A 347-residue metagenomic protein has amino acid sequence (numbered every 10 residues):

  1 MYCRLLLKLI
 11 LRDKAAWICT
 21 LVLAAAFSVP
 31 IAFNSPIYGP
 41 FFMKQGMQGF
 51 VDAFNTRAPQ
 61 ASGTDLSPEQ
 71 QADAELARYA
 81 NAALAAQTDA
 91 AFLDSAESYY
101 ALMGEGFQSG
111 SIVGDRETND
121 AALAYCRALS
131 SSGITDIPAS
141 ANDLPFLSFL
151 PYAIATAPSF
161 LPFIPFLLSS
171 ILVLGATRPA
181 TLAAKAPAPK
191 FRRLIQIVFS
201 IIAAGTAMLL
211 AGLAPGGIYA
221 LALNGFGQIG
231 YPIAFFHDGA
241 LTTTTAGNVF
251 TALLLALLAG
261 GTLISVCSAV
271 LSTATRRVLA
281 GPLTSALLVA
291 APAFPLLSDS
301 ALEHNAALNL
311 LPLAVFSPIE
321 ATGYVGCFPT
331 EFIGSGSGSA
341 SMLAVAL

Functional and structural regions predicted by a protein language model:
M1-T20: Aromatic- and glycine-rich beta-strand/loop motifs that create alpha-glucan
I10-K14, P189, R276-V278: Short loop-to-helix capping motifs
A16-A32: Hydrophobic membrane-insertion alpha-helices, especially the h-region of bacterial N-terminal signal peptides
S28-R57, R127-G175, I195-T273, E320-F328 (+1 more regions): Secretory targeting signals
V51-D143: Long, solvent-exposed extracytoplasmic domains/loops
A183-F191: Short helix-to-coil transition segments within interhelical loops that connect adjacent transmembrane helices
T275-L310: Transmembrane helix segments
E303-C327: Short hydrophobic, aromatic-rich alpha-helical segments embedded in or entering the lipid bilayer of multi-pass
